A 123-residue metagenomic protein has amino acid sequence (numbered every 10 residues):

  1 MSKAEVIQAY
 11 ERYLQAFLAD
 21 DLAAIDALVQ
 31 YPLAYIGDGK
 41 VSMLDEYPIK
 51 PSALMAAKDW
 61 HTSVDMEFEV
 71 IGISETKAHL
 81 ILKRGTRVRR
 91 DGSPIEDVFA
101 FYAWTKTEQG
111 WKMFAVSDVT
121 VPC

Functional and structural regions predicted by a protein language model:
M1-P32, C123: Short, low-complexity N-terminal intrinsically disordered segments enriched in polar/charged residues
K3, L22-I73: A solvent-exposed, acidic/Ser-Thr-rich amphipathic alpha-helical stretch
Y13, P51, D65-I71, R84-T86 (+1 more regions): Hydrophobic/aromatic beta-strand elements that line small-molecule binding cavities or substrate pockets in beta-rich
V29, R84-T86, S117-D118: Short beta-strand segments enriched in hydrophobic/aromatic residues within well-folded beta-rich domains
I71-A78, W104-G110: A short, structured loop/turn motif at beta-sheet edges
T86-P94: Short, cysteine-centered beta-strand-loop-beta hairpins and adjacent loop/turn segments enriched in charged/polar
E96-C123: Short beta-strand edge/turn micro-motifs at domain boundaries
